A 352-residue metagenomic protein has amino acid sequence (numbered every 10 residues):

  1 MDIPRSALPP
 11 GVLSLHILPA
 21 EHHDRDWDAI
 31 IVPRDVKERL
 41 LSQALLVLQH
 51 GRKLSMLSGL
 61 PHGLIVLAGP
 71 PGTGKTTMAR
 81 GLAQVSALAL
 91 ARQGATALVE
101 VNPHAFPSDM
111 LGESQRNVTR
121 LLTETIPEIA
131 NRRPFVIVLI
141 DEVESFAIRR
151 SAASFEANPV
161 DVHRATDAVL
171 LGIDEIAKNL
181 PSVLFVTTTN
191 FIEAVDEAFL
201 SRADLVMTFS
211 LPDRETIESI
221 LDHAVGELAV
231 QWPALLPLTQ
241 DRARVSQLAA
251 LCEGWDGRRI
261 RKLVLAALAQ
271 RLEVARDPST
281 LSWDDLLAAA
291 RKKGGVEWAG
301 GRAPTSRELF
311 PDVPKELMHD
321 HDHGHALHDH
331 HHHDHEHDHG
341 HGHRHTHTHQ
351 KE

Functional and structural regions predicted by a protein language model:
M1-A29, R214-E352: C-terminal alpha-helical "lid" subdomain
H22-G63, P127: Pre-Walker A (pre-P-loop) alpha-helix and adjacent loop at the N terminus of AAA/AAA+ ATPase modules, a conserved
P61-V99, E124-E128: Walker A/P-loop
A95-A130: Short glycine-rich substrate-engagement loop in P-loop NTPases that contacts/grips substrate
R116-L121, S151-K178: Substrate-gripping "pore-loop 1 plus following alpha2 helix"
A130-S154: Conserved P-loop NTPase "ATPase switch" module shared by AAA+ and STAND
L139-I140, D167-L171, S182-T189: Structural recognition of the conserved hydrophobic beta-strand(s) that form the central parallel beta-sheet of P-loop
E197-P212: A short helix-turn-beta junction within AAA+ P-loop NTPase domains corresponding to the substrate/partner-engaging
